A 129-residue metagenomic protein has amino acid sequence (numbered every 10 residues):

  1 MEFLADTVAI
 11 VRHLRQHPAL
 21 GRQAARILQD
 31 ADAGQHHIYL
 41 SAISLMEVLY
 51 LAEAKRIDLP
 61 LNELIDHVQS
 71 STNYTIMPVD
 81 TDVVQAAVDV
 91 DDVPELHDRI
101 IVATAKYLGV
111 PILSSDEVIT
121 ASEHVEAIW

Functional and structural regions predicted by a protein language model:
M1, S71, V102-W129: Acidic, PIN/NYN-like endoribonuclease modules and their adjacent C-terminal/linker elements
M1-L40, A54-H67, L108, V118 (+1 more regions): Short, well-structured N-terminal submotif of metal-dependent ribonuclease cores
D6, E47, D98, D116: Acidic active-site catalytic centers that drive phospho-/nucleotidyl reactions and related ester hydrolyses
T7, A42, T81, D98-R99: Conserved glycosyltransferase catalytic-site signature
H37, T75, P111: Residue-level detector of anion-binding/catalytic polar loops
I65-D91: Acidic catalytic patch
D92-H97: Donor nucleotide-sugar recognition loop
